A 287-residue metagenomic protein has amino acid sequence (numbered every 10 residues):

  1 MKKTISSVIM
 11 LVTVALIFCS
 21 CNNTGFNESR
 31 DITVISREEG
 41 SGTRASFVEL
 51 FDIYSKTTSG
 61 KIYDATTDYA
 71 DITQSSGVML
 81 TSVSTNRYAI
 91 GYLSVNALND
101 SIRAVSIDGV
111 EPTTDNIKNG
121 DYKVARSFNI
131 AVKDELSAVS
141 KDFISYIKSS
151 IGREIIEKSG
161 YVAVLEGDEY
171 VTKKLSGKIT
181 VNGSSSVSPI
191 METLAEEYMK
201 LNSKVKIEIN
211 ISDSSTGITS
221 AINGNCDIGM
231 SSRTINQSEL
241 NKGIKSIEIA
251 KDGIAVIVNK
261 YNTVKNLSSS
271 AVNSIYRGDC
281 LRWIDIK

Functional and structural regions predicted by a protein language model:
M1-S7: Positively charged n-region of N-terminal signal peptides that target proteins for export
T4, C21-K287: Exported/periplasmic ABC-transporter solute-binding proteins
S7, L11-V14: Hydrophobic alpha-helical membrane-embedded or membrane-associated segments
L16-S20: C-terminal motif of bacterial Sec signal peptides marking the signal peptidase cleavage site
